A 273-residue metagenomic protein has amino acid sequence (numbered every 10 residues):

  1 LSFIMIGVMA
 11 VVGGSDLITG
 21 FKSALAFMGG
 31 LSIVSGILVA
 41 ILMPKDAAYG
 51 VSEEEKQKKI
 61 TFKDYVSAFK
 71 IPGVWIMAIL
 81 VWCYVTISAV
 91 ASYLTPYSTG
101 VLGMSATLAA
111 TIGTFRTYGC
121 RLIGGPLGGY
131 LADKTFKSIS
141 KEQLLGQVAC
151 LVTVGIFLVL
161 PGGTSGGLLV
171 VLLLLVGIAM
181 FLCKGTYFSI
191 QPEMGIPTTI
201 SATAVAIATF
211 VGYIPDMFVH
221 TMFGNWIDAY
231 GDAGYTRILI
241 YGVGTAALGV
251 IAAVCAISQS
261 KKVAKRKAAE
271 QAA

Functional and structural regions predicted by a protein language model:
L1-P44: Helix-loop-helix hairpin linking two adjacent transmembrane segments in secondary transporters
V11-G29, M222-A246: A membrane-interface helix-boundary motif in multi-pass transporters
I37-L42, F157-L158, E193, I238-A273: Multi-pass alpha-helical transporter architecture, strongest for 12-TM Major Facilitator/SLC carriers used
A40-V66, A264-E270: Flexible cytoplasmic inter-helical loops of multi-pass small-molecule transporters
I71-G129, K184, S189, V219-H220: Extracytoplasmic gate region of multi-pass secondary transporters
G125-K137, I227-D228: Helix-to-loop junctions at the C-terminal end of transmembrane segments in multipass secondary transporters
S138-Y187: C-terminal transmembrane helical hairpin of 12-TM major facilitator-type secondary transporters
E193-G231: A late C-terminal transmembrane helix in Major Facilitator Superfamily
